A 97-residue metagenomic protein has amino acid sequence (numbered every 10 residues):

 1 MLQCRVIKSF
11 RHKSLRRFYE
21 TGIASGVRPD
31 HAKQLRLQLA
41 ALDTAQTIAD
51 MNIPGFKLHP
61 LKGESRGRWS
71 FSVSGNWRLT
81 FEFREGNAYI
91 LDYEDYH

Functional and structural regions predicted by a protein language model:
M1-Q38: Arg/Lys-rich, positively charged N-terminal/basic patches that mediate binding to nucleic acids
M1-R5, K62, S70-H97: Enriched for short, Lys/Arg-rich terminal
R11, P54-K57, D92: A secondary-structure boundary/capping signal
I23-A24, T44-T47: Generic structural signal for secondary-structure transition and capping sites
G26, G67, L79: Short, electropositive, low-hydrophobicity segments enriched in small/polar residues
Q38, D43-T44: Basic/aromatic-enriched alpha-helical hairpins
Q46-W69: A short, surface-exposed loop/turn module that caps and links secondary-structure elements
